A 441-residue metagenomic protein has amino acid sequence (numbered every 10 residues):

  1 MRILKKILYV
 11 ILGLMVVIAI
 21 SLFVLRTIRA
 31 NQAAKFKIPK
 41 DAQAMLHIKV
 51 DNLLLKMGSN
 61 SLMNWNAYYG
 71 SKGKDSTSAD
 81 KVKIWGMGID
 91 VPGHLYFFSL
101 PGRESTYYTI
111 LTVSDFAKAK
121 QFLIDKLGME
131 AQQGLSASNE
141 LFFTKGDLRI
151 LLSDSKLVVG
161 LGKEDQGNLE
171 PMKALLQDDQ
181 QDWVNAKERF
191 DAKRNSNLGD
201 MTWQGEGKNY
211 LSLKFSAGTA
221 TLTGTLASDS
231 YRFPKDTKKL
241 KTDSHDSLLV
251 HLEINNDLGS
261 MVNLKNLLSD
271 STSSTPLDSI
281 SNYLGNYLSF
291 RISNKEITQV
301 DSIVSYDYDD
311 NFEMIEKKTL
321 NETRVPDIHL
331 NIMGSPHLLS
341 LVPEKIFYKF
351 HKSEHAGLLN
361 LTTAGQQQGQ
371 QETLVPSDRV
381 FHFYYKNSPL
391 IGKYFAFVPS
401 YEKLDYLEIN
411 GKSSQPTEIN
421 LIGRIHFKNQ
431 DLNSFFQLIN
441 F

Functional and structural regions predicted by a protein language model:
R2-V10, V16-K126, A137-F142, D178-G205 (+3 more regions): Structural boundary/hinge residues at secondary-structure and domain interfaces
Q43, E104-Y108, D147-L148, D154-L157 (+1 more regions): Short, surface-exposed beta-edge/turn micro-motifs
G102, L151-D154, F215-A217, K352: Generic beta-strand structural signal
F116-S153, K187-D200, D327, L339-I346 (+2 more regions): Short Gly/Thr-rich strand-loop-strand
A131-L135, L148-L152, L211-K214, N321 (+1 more regions): Short, exposed beta-strand/loop patches in secreted or surface proteins that constitute
K145-Q177, V380-F383, S388-F435: A short, solvent-exposed beta-edge/loop patch
K156-G160, G218-D229, R324-P336, E418-Q430: Short, hydrophobic/proline-enriched secondary-structure or compact coil segments at domain edges
N294-A356, N360-E372: Long compositionally biased, domain-poor regions of proteins
